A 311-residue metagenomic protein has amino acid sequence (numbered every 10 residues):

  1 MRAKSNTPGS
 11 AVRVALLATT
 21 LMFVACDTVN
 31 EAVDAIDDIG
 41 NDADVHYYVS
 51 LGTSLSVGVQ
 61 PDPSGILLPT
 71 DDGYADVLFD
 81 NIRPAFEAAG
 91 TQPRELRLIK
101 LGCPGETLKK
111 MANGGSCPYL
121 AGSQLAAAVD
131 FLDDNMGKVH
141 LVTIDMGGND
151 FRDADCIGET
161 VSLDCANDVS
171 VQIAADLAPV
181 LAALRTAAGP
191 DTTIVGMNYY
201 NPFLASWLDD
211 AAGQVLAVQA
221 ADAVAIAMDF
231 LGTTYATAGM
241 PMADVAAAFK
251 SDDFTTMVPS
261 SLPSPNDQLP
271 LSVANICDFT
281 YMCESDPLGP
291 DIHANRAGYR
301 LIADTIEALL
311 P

Functional and structural regions predicted by a protein language model:
R2-A15: Bacterial N-terminal signal peptides that target proteins for export
M22-A25: C-terminal motif of bacterial Sec signal peptides marking the signal peptidase cleavage site
D27-N30: Bacterial signal peptide processing site
V33-P104: Serine-esterase "nucleophile elbow" of acetyl-processing enzymes
V59-S64, M111-G114, D155-G158, S206-D210: Short acidic, glycine/proline-rich loop/turn micro-motifs
P61-D72, K110-L120, S162-N167: Acidic/histidine-rich helix-loop elements that form or flank divalent-metal/phosphate-binding sites at the catalytic
I99-L108, A248-K250: Acidic helix-start/capping segments at beta-turn-to-alpha-helix junctions
Y119-I292, R296, R300, D304-E307: Alpha-helical cap/lid subdomain in secreted, periplasmic, or secretory-pathway luminal O-acyl-processing enzymes
